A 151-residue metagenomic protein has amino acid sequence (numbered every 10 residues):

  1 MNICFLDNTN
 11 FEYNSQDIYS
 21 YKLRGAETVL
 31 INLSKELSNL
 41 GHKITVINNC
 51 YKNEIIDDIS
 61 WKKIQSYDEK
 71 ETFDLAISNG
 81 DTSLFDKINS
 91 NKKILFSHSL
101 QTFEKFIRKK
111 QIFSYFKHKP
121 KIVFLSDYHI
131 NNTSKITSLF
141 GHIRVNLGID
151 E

Functional and structural regions predicted by a protein language model:
M1-N48: N-terminal subdomain of nucleotide-sugar transferases
I3, E36-K43, E54-E71: Conserved nucleotide-sugar phosphate-binding/catalytic loop shared by glycosyltransferases and other
C4, S66-S83, I94-F96: Short N-terminal targeting/anchoring amphipathic segment
K52-D58, D68-T72, S83-S90, N131-T137: Short loop/helix-cap segments at secondary-structure boundaries that form the rim of catalytic
S78, F124-L125: Short beta-strand scaffold positions
K87-F103: A short, gly/pro- and small-residue-rich
L100-I122, H129: Membrane-proximal helix-turn-helix segments that form the acceptor-binding/catalytic region of lipid-linked
Y128, G148: Carbohydrate-associated surface elements
